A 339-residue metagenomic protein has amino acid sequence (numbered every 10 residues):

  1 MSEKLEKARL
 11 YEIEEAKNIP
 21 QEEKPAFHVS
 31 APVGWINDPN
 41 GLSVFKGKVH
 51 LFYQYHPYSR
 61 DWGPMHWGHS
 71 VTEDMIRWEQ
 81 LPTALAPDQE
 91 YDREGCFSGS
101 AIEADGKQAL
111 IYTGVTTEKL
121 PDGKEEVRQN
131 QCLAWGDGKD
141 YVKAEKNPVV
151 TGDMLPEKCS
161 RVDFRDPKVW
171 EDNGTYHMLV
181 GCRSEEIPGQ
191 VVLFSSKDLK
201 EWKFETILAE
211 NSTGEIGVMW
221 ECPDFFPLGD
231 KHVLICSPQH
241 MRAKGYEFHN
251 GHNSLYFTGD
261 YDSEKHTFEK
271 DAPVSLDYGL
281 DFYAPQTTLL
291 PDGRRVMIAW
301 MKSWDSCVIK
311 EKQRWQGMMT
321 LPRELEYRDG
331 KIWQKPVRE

Functional and structural regions predicted by a protein language model:
M1-D166, E171-I216, P227-Y278, A299-E339: Beta-rich carbohydrate-recognition and catalytic domains
P223, Y283-P285: Repeated scaffold domains used in trafficking and secretory/extracellular systems, primarily beta-propellers
P285-T287, K312: Classical nucleotidyltransferase
L290-P291: Structural secondary-structure packing elements that flank or coincide with functional cores
R295-M297: Short, well-structured beta-strand segments enriched in hydrophobic/aromatic residues within extracellular or lumenal
